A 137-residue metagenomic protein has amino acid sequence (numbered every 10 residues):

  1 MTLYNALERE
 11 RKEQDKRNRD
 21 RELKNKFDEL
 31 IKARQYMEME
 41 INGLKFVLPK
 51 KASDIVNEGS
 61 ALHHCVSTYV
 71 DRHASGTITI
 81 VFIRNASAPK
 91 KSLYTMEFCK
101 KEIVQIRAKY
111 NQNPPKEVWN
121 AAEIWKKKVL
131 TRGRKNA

Functional and structural regions predicted by a protein language model:
M1-A137: Catalytic-core elements of nucleic-acid end-processing and repair enzymes
